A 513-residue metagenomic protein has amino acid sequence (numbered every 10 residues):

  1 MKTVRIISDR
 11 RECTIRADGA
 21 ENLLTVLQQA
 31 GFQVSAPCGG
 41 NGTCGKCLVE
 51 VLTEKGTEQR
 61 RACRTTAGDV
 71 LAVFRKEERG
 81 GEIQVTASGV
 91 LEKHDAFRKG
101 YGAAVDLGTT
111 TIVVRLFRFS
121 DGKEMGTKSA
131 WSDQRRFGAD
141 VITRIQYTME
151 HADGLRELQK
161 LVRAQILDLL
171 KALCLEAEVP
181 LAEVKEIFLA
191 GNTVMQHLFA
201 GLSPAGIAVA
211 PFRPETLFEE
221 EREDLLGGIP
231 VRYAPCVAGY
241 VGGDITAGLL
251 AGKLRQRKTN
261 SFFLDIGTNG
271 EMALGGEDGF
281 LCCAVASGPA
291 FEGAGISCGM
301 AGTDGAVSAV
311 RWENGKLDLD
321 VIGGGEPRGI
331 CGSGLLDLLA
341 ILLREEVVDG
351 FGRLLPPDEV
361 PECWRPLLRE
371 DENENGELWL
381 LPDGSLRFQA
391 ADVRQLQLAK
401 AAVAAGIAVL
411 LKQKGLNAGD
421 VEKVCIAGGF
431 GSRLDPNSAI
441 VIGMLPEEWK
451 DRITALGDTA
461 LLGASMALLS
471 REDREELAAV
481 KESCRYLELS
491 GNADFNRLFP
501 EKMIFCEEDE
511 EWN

Functional and structural regions predicted by a protein language model:
K2-R5, E78, E82-T86, G228-A247 (+1 more regions): Acidic, glycine/GT-rich loop-and beta-edge segments that sit at the periphery of enzyme/chaperone cores
V4, E54-V105, I112: Fe-S ferredoxin-like electron-transfer domains and their immediately adjacent linker/connector regions across
Q29, V85-G100, V231-S261, L411: Conserved phosphate-binding catalytic cores of ATP/NTP-utilizing and phosphoryl-transfer enzymes
Q33-D69: Local cysteine-cluster metal-coordination motifs and their immediate loop/turn environment, predominantly Fe-S cluster
V114, G122-D140, A205-E221, A247 (+2 more regions): Glycine-rich phosphate-binding loop of actin/hexokinase-like ATP-binding domains
Q165-E176, I245-G248, G252, Q397-G419: Phosphate/ATP-binding catalytic cores across multiple sugar-kinase/actin-like superfamilies, primarily ASKHA
G276-D278, L416-V480: Catalytic phosphate/nucleotide-handling subdomain of diverse soluble enzymes
L343-K414: A contiguous, well-structured pocket-lining segment that forms one wall/lid of small-molecule binding clefts in soluble
